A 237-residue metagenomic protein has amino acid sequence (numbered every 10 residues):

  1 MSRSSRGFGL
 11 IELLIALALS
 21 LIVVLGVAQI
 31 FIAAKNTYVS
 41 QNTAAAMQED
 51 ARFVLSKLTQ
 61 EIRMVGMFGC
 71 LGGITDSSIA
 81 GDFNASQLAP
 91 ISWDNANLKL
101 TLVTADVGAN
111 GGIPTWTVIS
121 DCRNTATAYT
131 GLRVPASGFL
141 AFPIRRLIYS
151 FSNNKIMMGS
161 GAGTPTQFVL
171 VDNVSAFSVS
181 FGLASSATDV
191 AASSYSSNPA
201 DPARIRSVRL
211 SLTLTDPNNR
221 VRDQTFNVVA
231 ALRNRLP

Functional and structural regions predicted by a protein language model:
S2-T59, R63-M67: Aliphatic-rich helix starts adjacent to a transmembrane/signal segment
L13, P143, D201-R204: Exposed loop/turn and edge beta-strand positions of beta-sandwich/beta-sheet ligand-binding modules
S20, Y149, F168: Residues that recognize and position ribonucleotide moieties
N36, N42-A46, D50-F53, Q60-R63 (+4 more regions): Short linear sequence signals and composition-biased patches located at protein termini or domain-edge surfaces
S77-F151: C-terminal globular interaction/adhesion domains in large, modular proteins
P143, S150-K155, R206-L210: A short, compositionally biased
I156-S160: Short hydrophobic/aromatic-rich beta-strand segments that constitute the beta-sheet cores of beta-sandwich/beta-barrel
